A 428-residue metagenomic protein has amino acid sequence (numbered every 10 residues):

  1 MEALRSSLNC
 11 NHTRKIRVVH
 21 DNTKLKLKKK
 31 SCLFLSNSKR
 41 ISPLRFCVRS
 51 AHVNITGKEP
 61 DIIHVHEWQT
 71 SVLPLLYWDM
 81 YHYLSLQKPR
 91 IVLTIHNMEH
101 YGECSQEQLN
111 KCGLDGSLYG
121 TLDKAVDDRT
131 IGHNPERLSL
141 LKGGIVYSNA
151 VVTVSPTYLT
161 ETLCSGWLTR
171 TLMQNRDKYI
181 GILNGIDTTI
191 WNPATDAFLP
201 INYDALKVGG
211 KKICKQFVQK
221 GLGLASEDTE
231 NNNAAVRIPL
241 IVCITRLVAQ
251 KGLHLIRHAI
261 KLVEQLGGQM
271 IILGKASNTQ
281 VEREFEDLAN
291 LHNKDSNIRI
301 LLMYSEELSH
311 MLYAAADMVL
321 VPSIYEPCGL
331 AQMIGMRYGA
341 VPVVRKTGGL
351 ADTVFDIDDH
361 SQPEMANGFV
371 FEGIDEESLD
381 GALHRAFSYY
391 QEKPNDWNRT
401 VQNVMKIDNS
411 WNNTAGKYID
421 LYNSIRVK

Functional and structural regions predicted by a protein language model:
M1-K428: Catalytic cores of nucleotide-sugar-dependent glycosyltransferases that transfer UDP/GDP/TDP-activated
